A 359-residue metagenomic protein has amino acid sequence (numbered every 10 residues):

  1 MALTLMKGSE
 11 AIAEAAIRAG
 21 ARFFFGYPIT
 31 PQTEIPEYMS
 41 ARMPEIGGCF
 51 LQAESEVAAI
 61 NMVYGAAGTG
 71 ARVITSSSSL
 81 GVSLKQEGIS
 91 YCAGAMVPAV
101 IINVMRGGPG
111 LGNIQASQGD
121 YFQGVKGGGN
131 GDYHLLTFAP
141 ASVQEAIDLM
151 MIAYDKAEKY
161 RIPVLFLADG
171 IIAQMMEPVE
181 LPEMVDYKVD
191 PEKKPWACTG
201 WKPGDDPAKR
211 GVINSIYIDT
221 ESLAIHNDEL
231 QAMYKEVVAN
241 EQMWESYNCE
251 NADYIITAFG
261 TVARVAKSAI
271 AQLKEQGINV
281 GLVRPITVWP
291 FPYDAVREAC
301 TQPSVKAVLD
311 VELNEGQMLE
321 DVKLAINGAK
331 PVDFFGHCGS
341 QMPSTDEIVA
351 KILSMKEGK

Functional and structural regions predicted by a protein language model:
M1-G127, H134, S142, C338 (+1 more regions): Thiamine diphosphate
K7-A11, A232-Y254, K267: Glycine-/acidic-rich phosphate or pyrophosphate-binding loops and their flanking alpha/beta elements
V100-M105, F138-P140, L165-D169, E312 (+1 more regions): Short beta-strand segments
Q115-G170: Conserved thiamine diphosphate
R161-S246: Conformationally flexible catalytic loops at phosphate/diphosphate-handling active centers
A266-A299: Generic long, charged, amphipathic alpha-helical segments
E312-K359: Peripheral docking tails and interdomain loops at the edges of cofactor- or intermediate-handling domains
